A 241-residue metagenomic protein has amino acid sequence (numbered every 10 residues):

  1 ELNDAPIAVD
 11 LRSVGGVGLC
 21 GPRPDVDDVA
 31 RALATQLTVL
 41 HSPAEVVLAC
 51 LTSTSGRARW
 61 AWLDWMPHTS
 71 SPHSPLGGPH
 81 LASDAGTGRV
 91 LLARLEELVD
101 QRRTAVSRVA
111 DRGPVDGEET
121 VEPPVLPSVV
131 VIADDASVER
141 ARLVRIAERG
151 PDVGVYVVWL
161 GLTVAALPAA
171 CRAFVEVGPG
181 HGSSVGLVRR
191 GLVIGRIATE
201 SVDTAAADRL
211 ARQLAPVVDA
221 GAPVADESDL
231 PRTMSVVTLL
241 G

Functional and structural regions predicted by a protein language model:
E1-G241: Accessory regions of macromolecular translocation/handling assemblies
